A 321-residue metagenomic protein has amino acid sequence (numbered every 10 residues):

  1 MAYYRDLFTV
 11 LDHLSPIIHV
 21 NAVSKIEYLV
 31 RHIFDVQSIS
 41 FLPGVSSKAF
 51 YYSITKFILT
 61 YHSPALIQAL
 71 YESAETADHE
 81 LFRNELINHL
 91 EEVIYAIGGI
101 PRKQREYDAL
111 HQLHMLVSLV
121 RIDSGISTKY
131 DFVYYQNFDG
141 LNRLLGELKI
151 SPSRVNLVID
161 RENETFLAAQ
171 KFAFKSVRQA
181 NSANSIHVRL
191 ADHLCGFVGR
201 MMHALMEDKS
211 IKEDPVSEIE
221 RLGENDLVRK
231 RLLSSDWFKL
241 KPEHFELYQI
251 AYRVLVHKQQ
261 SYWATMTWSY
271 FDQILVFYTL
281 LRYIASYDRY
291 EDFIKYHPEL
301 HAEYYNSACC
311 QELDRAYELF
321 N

Functional and structural regions predicted by a protein language model:
M1-V23, L29-I33: An N-terminal structural lobe/cap that precedes and organizes the functional/catalytic core across diverse proteins
S24-N321: Charge-dense, low-complexity intrinsically disordered regions
